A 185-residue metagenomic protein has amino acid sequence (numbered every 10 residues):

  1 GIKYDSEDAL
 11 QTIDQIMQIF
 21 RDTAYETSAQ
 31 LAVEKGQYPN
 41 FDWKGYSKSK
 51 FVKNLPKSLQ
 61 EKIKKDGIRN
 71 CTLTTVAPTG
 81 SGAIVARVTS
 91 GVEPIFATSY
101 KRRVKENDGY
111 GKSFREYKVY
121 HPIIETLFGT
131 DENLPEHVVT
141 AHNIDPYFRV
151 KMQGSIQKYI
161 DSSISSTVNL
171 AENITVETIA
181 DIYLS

Functional and structural regions predicted by a protein language model:
G1-K48: Extended, well-ordered alpha-helical scaffold/bundle regions in very large, multi-domain proteins
D14-M17, R21, Y25-A29, Q60 (+3 more regions): Short, well-ordered alpha-helical packing segments
Q37, S49-K53, K62-R69, T74-S185: Catalytic alpha/beta core of large soluble enzyme barrels
